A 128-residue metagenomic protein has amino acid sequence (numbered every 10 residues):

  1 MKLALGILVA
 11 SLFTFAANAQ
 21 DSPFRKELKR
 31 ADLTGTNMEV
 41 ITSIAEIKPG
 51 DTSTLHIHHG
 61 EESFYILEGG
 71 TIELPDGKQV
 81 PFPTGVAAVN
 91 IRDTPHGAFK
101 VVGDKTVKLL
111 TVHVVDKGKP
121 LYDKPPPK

Functional and structural regions predicted by a protein language model:
K2-I44, A88-I91, P120-K128: A short, N-terminal "cap"/entry segment at the start of jelly-roll beta-barrel domains of the cupin/DSBH fold
N37-M38, G50-Y65: A short beta-loop-beta micro-motif enriched in histidine and acidic residues
N37-T42, E61, G77, D93 (+1 more regions): Extracytoplasmic
I47, G77-D93: Short acidic-glycine-tyrosine-enriched beta hairpin
L55, E73, N90, H96-G103: Short beta-strand His + acidic residue motifs that chelate non-heme Fe in jelly-roll/DSBH and cupin folds
H59-D76, T84-V86: Glycine- and acidic-residue-biased ligand/ion/polar-headgroup-sensing regions
T94-G118: Ligand-binding loop in jelly-roll beta-barrel domains
